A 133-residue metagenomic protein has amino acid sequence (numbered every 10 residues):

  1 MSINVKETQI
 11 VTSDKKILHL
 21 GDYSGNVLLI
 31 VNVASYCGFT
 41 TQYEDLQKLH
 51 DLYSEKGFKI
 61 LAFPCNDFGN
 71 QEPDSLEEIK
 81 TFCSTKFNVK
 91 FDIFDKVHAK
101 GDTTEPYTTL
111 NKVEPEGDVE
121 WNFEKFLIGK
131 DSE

Functional and structural regions predicted by a protein language model:
M1-E133: Chalcogenol-based redox active-site neighborhoods
